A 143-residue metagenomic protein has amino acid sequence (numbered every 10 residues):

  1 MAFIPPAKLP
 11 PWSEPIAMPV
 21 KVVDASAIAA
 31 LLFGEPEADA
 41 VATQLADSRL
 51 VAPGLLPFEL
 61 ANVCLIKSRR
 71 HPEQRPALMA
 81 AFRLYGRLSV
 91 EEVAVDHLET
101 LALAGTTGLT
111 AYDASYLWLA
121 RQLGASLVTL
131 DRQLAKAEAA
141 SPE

Functional and structural regions predicted by a protein language model:
M1-L55, S68-A80: Short, well-structured N-terminal submotif of metal-dependent ribonuclease cores
M1-V20, P53, L117-E143: Acidic, PIN/NYN-like endoribonuclease modules and their adjacent C-terminal/linker elements
A27-I28, L56, E99, Y116 (+1 more regions): Alpha-helix capping/helix-boundary segments
A40, E59, K136-A137: Phosphate- and divalent-cation-binding pockets in alpha/beta enzyme and binding domains that engage nucleotide-derived
A52, A94, A111-A114, T129: Short beta-strand scaffold positions
G54, M79-T107, W118: Acidic catalytic patch
N62-R69, R121: Short glycine/serine- and small hydrophobic-enriched flexible loop segments
E91, T110, G124-S126: Residue-level detector of anion-binding/catalytic polar loops
